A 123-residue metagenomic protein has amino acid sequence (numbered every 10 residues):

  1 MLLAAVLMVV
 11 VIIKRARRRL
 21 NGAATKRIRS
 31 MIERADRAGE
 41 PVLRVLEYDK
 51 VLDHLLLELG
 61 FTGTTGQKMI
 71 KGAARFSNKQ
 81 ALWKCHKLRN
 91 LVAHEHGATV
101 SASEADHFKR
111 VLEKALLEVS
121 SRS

Functional and structural regions predicted by a protein language model:
M1-G72, F76-Q80, D106, R110-V111 (+1 more regions): Amphipathic alpha-helical interface elements
I32, H94-A98, L112: Broad hydrophobic/π-residue packing in well-ordered secondary structure
R75-A102: Histidine-centered, metal-coordinating catalytic motifs and their short helical/loop contexts
